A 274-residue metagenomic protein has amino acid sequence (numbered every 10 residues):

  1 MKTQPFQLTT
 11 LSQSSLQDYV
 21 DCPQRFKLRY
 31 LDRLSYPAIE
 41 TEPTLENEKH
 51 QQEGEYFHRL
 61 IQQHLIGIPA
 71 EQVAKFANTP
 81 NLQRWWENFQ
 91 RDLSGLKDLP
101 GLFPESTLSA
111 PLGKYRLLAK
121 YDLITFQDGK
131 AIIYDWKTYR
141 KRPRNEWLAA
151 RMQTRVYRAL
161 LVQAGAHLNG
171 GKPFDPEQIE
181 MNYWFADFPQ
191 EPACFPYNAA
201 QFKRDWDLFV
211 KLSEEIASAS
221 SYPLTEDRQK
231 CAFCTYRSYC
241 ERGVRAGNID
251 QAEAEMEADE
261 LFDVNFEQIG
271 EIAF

Functional and structural regions predicted by a protein language model:
M1-I124: Metal-dependent nuclease catalytic cores that hydrolyze phosphodiester bonds in DNA/RNA, characterized by
K2, G165, Q229-A232: Anion-coordinating catalytic cores for phosphoryl-, nucleotidyl-, and glycosidic chemistry
T9, A149-Q153, F174, D227 (+1 more regions): Active-site-proximal structural scaffolding
D32, L65, P69, T138-K141 (+2 more regions): Hydrophobic/aromatic-lined pockets within catalytic cores
A38-T44, P69-Q72, R142-E146, H167 (+1 more regions): Short, polar/flexible loop-turn hinges at active-site or ligand-entry regions and domain interfaces
S106-K211: Mg2+/Mn2+-dependent nuclease catalytic core
V210-F274: Accessory terminal regions of nucleic-acid processing enzymes
